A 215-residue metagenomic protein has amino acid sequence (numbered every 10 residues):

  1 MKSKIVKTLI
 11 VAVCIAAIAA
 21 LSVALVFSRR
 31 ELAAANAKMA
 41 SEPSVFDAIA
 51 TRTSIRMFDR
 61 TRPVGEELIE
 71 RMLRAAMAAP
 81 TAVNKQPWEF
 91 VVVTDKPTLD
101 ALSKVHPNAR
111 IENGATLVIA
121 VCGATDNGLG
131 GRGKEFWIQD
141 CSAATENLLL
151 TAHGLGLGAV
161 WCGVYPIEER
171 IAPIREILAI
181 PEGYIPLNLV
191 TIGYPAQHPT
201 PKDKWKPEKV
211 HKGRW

Functional and structural regions predicted by a protein language model:
K2-W215: Acidic, surface-exposed loops and disordered segments
